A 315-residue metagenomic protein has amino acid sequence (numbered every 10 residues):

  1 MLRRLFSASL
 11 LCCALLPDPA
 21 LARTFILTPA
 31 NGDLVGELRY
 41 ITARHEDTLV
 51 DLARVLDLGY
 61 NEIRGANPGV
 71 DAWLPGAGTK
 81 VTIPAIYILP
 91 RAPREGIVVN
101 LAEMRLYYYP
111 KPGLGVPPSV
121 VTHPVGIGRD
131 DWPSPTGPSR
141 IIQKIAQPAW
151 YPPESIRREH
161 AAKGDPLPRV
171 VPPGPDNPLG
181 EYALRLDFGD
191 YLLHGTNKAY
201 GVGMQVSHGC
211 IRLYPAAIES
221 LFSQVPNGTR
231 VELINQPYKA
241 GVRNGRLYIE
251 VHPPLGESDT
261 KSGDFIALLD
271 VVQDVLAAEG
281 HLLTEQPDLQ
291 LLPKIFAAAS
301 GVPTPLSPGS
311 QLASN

Functional and structural regions predicted by a protein language model:
F6-S7: N-terminal export leaders
D18-T24: Sec/Tat signal peptide C-region and signal peptidase I cleavage site
T24-D57: Primarily a LysM-type cell-wall glycan-binding module
R44-L74, P118-S119: LysM (lysin motif) carbohydrate-binding repeats in extracellular/periplasmic proteins that recognize
E46, G76-V81, G228-V231: Loop/turn positions that initiate beta-strands
Y87-A199, F222-S223, V251-N315: Gly/Pro-biased beta-strand-loop elements
Y87-P90, Q236-A240: Short, charged beta-turn/beta-strand-edge "cap" motif at the junction between a beta-strand and an adjacent loop
G180-Y182, L186-P237: Flexible, glycine-rich surface segments
